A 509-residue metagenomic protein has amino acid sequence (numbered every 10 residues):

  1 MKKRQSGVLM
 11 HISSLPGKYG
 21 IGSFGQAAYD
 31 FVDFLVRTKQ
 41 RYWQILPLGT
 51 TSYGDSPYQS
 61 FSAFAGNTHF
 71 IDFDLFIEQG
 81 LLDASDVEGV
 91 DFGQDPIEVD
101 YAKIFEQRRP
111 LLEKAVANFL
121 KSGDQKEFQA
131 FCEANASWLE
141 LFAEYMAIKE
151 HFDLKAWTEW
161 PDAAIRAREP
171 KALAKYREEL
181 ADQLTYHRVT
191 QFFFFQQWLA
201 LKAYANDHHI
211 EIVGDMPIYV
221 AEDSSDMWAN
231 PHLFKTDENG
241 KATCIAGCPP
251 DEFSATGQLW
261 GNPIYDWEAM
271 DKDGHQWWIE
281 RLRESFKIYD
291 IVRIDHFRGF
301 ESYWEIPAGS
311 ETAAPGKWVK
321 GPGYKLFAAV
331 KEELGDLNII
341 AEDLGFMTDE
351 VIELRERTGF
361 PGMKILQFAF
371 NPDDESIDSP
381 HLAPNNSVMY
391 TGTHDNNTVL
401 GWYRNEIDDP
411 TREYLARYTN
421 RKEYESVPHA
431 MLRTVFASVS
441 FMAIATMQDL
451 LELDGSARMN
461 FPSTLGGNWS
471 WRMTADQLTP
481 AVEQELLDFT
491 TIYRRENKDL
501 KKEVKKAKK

Functional and structural regions predicted by a protein language model:
M1, H11, D55-Q191, F195 (+3 more regions): Alpha-amylase-like alpha-glycosidases and glucanotransferases acting on alpha-linked glucans and related
M1-D33, T38-K39: Mature N-terminal, pre-catalytic/accessory segment of carbohydrate-active enzymes
Q26-T51, I288-Y289, V435: Catalytic domains of carbohydrate-active enzymes, especially glycoside hydrolases
V36, W198-N206, K331, R355-E356: Surface-exposed amphipathic alpha-helices with a cationic face
L46, E211-V213, P217, I291 (+1 more regions): Outer-envelope exported proteins of Gram-negative bacteria
H187-V220: Conserved, well-ordered alpha-helix/loop/beta-strand core segments that scaffold catalytic motifs
E452-K502, K506: Structured C-terminal cap/extension of enzyme domains
